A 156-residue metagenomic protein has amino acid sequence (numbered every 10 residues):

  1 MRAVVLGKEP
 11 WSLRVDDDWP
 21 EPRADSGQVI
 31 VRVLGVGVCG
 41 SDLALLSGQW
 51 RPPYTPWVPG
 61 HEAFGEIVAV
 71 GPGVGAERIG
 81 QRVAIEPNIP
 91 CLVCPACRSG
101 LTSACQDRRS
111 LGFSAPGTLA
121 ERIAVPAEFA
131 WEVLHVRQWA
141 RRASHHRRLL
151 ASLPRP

Functional and structural regions predicted by a protein language model:
P10-V15, G40-S41: Short N-terminal binding/cap micro-motifs at the start of the first secondary-structure element
P20-V36, S47-P95, F129, L134-V136: Glycine-rich beta-strand-centered segment in the early N-terminal region that forms part of a ligand/cofactor-binding
S41-S47: Cytochrome P450 core scaffold surrounding the K-helix E-X-X-R motif and the conserved "meander" helix-loop region
A44, H61, P154: Histidine-centered active-site/metal-ligand motif
I89-P156: NAD(P)H dinucleotide-binding glycine-rich loop of Rossmann-like/cofactor-binding domains, especially the beta1-alpha1
